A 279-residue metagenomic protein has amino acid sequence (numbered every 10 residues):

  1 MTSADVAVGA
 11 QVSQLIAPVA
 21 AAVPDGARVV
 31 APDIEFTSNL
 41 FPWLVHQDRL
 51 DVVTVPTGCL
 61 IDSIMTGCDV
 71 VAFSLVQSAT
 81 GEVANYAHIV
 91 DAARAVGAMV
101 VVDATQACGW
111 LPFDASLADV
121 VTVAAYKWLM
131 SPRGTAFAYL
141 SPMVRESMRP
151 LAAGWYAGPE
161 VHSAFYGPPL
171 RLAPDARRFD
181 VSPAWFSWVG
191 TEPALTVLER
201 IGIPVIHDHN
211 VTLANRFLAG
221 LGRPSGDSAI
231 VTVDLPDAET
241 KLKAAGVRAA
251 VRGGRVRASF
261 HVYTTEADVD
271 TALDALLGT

Functional and structural regions predicted by a protein language model:
M1-T279: Pyridoxal 5′-phosphate
